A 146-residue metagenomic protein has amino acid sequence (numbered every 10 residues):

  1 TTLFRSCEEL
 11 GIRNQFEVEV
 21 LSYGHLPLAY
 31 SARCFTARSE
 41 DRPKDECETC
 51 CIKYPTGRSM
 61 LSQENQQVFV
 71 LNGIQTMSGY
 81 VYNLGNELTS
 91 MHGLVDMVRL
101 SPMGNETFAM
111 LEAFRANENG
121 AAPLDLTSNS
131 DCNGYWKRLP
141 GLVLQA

Functional and structural regions predicted by a protein language model:
T1-A146: Active-site pocket-lining/capping segments in soluble small-molecule metabolic enzymes
